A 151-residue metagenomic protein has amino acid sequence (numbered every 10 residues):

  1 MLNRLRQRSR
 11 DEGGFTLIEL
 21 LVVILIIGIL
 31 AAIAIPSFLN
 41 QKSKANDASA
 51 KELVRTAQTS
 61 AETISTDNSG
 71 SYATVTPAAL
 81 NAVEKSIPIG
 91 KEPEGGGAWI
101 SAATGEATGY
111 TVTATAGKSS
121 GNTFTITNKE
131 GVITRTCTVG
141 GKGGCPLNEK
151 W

Functional and structural regions predicted by a protein language model:
M1-F15: N-terminal leader/signal peptides at the extreme start of proteins
D11-F38: N-terminal single-pass transmembrane signal-anchor helix
E12, K44-A48, E52, E94-I100 (+1 more regions): Residues at secondary-structure transition points
V22, A34, K44-A45, A61: Hydrophobic side chains within alpha-helical segments
S37-V54, N68: Aliphatic-rich helix starts adjacent to a transmembrane/signal segment
T59-W151: Periplasmic/extracellular, small/polar-rich flexible segments of pilin-like filament-forming proteins
